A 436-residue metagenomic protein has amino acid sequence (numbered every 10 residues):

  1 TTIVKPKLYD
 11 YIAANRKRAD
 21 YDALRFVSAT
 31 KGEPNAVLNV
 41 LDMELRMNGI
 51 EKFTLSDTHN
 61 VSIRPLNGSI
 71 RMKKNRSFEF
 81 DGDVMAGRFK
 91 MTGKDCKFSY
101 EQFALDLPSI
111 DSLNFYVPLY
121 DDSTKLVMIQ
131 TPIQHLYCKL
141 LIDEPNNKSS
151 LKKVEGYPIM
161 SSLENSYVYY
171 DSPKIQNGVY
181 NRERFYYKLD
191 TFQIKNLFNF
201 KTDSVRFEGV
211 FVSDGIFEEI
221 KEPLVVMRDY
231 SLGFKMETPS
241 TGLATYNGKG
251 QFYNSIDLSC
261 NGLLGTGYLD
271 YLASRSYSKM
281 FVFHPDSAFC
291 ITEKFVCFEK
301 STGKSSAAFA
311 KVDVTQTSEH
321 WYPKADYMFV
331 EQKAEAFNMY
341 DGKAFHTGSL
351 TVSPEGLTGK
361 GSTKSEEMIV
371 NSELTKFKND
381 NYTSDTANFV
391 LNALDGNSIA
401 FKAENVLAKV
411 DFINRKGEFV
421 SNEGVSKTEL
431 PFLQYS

Functional and structural regions predicted by a protein language model:
T1-S436: Structural signature for solvent-exposed beta-strand/loop edge elements and short helix-capping sites, enriched
